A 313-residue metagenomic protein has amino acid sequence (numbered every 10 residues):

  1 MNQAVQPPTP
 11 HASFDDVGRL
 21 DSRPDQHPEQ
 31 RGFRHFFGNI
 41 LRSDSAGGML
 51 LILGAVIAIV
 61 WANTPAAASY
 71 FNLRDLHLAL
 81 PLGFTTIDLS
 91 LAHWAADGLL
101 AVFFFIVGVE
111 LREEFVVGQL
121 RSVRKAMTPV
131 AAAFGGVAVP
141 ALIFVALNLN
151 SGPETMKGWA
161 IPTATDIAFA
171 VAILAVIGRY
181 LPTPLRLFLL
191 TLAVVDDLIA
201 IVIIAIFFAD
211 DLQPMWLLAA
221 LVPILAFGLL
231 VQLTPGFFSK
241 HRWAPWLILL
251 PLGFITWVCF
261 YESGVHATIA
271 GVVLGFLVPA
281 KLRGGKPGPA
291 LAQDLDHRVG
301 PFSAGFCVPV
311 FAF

Functional and structural regions predicted by a protein language model:
P10-S43, V60-N63, L76, F227-V231 (+3 more regions): Predominantly late transmembrane helices and immediately cytosolic-facing juxtamembrane segments
R34-G38, F105-R121, V171-P182, L225-K240 (+1 more regions): C-terminal ends of transmembrane helices
L50, G54, A58, F104 (+10 more regions): Alpha-helical transmembrane segments in multi-pass membrane proteins
A55-V56, P129-A141, A168-V171, A193-I204 (+2 more regions): Small-residue-rich segments of transmembrane alpha-helices in multi-pass membrane proteins, especially helix faces
W61-L73, T86-A95, I106-S122, A138-A160: Transmembrane alpha-helix boundary signature
E114-L142, P214-V222, A226: Entry/N-cap segments of selected transmembrane alpha helices and their immediately preceding amphipathic helices
V123-A131, S151-A164, L181-T191: The feature identifies polytopic integral membrane transport proteins across all domains of life
L174-P279: Functional cores that coordinate and move charged inorganic groups
